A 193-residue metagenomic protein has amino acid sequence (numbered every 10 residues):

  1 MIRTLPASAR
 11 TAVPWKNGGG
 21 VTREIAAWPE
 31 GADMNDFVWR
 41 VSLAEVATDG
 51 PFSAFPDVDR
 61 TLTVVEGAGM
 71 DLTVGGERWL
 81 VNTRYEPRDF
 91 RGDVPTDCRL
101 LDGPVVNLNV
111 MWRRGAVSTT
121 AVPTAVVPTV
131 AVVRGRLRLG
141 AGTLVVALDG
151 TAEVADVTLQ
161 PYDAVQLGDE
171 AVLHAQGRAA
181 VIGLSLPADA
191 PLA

Functional and structural regions predicted by a protein language model:
M1-A193: Jelly-roll (double-stranded beta-helix
